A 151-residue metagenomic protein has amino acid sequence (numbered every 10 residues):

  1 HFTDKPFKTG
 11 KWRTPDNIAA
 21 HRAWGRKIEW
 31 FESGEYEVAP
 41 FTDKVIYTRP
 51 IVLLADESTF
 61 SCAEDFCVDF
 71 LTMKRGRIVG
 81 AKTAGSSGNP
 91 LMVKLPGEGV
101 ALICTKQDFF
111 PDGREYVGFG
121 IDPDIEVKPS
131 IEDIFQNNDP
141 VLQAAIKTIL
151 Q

Functional and structural regions predicted by a protein language model:
H1-P50, G88-K94, T105-F109, Y116: Gly/Ser/Thr-rich loop/hinge elements
K8, T48-P50, K74-R77, Q151: Loop/turn elements at helix/coil->beta-strand transitions in domains of secreted/extracellular proteins
V45, E57-S61, E132-P140: Soluble non-cytosolic domains of exported or imported proteins
P50-A55, R77-G80, L102: Structural recognition of the beta-strand scaffold that forms the well-ordered cores of secreted hydrolase catalytic
I51, F70, G113, A145: Terminal peptide-recognition signature
F60, M73-S86: Short, well-structured beta-strand/strand-turn elements
C62-F66, R75, N138-A145: Stable alpha-helical elements in mature extracytoplasmic
P123-Q151: Low-complexity, Gly/Ser/Thr/Pro-rich intrinsically disordered linker/tail segments
